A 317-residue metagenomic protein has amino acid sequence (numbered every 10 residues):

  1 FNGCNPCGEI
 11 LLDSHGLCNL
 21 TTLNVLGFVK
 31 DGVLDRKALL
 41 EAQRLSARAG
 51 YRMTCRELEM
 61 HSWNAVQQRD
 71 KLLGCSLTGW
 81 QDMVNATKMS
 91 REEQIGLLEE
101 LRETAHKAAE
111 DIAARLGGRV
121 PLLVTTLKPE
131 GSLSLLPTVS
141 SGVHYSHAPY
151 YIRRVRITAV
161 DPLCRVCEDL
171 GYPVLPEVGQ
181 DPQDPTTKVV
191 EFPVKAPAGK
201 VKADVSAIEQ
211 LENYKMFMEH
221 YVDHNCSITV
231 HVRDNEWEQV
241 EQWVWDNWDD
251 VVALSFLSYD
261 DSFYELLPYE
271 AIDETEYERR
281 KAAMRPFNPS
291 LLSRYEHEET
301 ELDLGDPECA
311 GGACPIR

Functional and structural regions predicted by a protein language model:
F1-S14, G27-V29, L40-E59, R69 (+2 more regions): Catalytic alpha/beta core of large soluble enzyme barrels
C4-C7, C18, C309, C314: Disulfide-bonded cysteines in secreted/extracellular proteins and peptides
L17-V25: A conserved non-catalytic segment of reverse transcriptases and RNA-directed RNA polymerases corresponding to the late
T22, R44-C55, C75-M83: Short, hydrophobic/amphipathic alpha-helical patches that form generic packing surfaces within helical domains
T54-N64, G79, V84-P129: Internal maturation/activation junctions in enzymes
T300-R317: Short acidic, low-complexity intrinsically disordered linear motifs used for protein-protein interactions
